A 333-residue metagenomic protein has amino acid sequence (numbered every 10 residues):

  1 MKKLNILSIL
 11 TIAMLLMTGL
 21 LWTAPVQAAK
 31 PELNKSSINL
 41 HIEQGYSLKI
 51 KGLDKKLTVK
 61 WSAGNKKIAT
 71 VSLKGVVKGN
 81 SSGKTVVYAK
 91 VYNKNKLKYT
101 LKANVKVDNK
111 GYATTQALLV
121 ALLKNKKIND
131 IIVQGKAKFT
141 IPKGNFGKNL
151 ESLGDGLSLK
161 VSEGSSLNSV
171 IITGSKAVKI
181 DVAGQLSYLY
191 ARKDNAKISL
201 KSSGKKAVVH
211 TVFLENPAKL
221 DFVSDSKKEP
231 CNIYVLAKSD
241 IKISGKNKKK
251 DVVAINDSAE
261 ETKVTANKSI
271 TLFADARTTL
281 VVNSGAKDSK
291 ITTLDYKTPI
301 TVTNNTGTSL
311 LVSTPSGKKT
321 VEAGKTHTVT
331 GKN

Functional and structural regions predicted by a protein language model:
L4-P25: Sec-dependent N-terminal signal peptides of Gram-positive bacterial secreted proteins and lipoproteins
V26-K110: Extracytoplasmic soluble-region selector
S36, H41-G45, K136, N267 (+2 more regions): Solvent-exposed, conformationally flexible loop/turn segments
K49, T114-N125, D130-I131, A137-S152 (+9 more regions): Short, T/G/N/S-enriched strand-turn elements that build extracellular solenoid repeat scaffolds
L53-T58, N304-L310: Short proline/glycine-enriched turn/loop motifs at strand-loop junctions of beta-rich domains
S72-V76, V321-G331: Short, solvent-exposed S/T- and G/P-enriched segments that are highly enriched in secreted/extracellular and lumenal
G111-Y112, I241, L280, T326-K332: Short, surface-exposed linear segments at secondary-structure transitions and domain or protein termini
V312, K318-T320: Short linear proline/tyrosine/threonine-rich motifs used for host-factor recruitment and membrane trafficking/assembly
